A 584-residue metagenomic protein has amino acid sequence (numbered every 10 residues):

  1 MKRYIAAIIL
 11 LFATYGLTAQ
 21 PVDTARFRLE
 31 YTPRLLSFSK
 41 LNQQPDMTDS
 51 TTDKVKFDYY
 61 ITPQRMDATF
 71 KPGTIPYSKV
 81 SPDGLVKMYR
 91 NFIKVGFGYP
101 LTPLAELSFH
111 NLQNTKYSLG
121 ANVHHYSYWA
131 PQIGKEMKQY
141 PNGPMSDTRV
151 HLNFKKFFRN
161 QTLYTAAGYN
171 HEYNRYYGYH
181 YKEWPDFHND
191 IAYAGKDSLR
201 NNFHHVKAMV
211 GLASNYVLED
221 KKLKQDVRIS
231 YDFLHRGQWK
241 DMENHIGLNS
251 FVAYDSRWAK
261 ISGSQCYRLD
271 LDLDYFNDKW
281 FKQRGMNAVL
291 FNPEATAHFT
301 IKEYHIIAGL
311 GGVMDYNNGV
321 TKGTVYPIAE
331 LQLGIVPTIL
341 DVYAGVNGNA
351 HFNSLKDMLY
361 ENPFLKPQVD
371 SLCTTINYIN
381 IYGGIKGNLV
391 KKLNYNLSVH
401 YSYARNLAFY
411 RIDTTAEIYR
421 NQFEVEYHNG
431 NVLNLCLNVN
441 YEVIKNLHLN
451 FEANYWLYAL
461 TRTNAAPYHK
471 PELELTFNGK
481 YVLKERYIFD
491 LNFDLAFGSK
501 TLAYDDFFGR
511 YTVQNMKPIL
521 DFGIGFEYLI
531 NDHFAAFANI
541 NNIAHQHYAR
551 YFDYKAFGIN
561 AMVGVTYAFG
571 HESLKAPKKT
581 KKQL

Functional and structural regions predicted by a protein language model:
I9-T18: Hydrophobic h-region of N-terminal signal peptides that target proteins for export in Gram-negative bacteria
T18-D83, K578-L584: N-terminal periplasmic/intermembrane-space "pro-region" immediately following the signal or transit peptide
I75, G84-I93, F97-K135, P144-T148: Outer-membrane beta-barrel translocator/receptor signature
S81-M88, Q113-K116, F157-T162, Y216-K224 (+8 more regions): Short loop/turn motifs that connect adjacent beta-strands in outer-membrane beta-barrel proteins
M88, I93-G96, S108, H305-G309 (+1 more regions): Exposed, low-structure sequence patches enriched in small/polar residues
Q113-I133, S262-F276, G285-Y316, K445-L457: Surface-exposed extracellular loop regions of Gram-negative outer-membrane beta-barrel proteins
Y128-P131, K135-S146, Y164-K222, R228-H245: Flexible loop and strand-edge segments within Gram-negative outer membrane beta-barrel domains
D197-A213, R228-K302: Outer-membrane beta-barrel transmembrane domain signature of Gram-negative proteins, especially the mid-to-C-terminal
